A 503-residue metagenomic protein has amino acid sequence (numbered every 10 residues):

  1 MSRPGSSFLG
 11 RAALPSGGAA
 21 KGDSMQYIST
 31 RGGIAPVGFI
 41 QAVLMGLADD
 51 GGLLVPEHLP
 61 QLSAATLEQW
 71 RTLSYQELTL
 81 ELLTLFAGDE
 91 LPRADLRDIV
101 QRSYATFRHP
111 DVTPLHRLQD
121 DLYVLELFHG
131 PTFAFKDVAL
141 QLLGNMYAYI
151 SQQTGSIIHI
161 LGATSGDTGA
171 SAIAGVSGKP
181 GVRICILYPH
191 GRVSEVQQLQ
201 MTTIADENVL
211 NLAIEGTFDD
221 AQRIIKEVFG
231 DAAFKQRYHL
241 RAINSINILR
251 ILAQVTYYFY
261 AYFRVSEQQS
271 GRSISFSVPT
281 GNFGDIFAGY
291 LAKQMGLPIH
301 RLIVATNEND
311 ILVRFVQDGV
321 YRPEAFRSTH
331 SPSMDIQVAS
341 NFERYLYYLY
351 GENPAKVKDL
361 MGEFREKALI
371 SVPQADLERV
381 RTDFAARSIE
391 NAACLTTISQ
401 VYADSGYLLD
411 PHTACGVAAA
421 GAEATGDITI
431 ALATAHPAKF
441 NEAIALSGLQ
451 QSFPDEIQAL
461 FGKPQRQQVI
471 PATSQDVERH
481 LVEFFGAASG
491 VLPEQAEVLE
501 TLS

Functional and structural regions predicted by a protein language model:
P15-G18: N-terminal polybasic/positive-inside topogenic patches
K21-S503: PLP-dependent amino-acid enzyme catalytic core
